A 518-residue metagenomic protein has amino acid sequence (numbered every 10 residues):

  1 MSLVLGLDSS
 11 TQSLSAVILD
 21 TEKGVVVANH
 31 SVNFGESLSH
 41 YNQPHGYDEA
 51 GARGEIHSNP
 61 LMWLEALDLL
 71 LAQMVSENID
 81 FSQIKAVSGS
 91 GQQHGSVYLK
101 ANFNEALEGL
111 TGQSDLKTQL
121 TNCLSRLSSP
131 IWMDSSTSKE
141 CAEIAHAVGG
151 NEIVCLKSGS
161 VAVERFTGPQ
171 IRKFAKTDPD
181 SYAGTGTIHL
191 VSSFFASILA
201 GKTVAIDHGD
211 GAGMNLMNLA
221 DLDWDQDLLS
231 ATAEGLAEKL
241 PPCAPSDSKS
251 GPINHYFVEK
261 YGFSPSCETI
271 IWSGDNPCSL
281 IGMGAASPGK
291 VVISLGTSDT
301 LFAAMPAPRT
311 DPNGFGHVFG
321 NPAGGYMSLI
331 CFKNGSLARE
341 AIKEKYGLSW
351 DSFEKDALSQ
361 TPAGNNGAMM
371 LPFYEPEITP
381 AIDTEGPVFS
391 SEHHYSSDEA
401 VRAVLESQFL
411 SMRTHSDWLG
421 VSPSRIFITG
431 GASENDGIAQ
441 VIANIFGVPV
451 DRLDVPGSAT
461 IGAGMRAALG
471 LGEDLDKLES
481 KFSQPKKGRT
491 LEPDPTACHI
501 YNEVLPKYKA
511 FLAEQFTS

Functional and structural regions predicted by a protein language model:
M1-T118, G184, V258-E259, F263-E268 (+2 more regions): N-terminal glycine/serine-rich phosphate-binding loop of ATP-dependent small-molecule kinases, especially carbohydrate
L5-L7, S15-I18, G54, S138 (+6 more regions): Active-site core segments that coordinate phosphate-bearing ligands/cofactors across diverse enzyme families
P44-D48, D207-H208, D383: Short, flexible turn/loop "capping" segments at secondary-structure junctions
G54-E55, A72, S76-P130, S160-R165 (+2 more regions): Short beta-strand-loop/turn "lid" adjacent to the catalytic site in phosphate-handling enzymes
D80-Q83, L236-K239, S422: Short loop/turn motifs at secondary-structure junctions
D134: Carbohydrate-associated surface elements
A233-P245: A conserved helix-loop-beta module that forms one wall/lid of the active-site cleft in ATP-utilizing catalytic domains
